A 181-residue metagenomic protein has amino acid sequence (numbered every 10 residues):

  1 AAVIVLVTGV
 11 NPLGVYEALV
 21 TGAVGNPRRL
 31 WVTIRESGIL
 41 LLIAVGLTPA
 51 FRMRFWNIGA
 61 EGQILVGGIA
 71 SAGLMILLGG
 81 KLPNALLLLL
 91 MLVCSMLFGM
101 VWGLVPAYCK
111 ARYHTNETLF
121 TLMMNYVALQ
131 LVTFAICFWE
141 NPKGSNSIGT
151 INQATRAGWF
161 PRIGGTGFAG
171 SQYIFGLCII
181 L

Functional and structural regions predicted by a protein language model:
A2-A23, W139-I151: Interfacial/capping segments of alpha-helical transmembrane domains
V3-T8, A18, A23-L78, L92 (+1 more regions): Single transmembrane alpha-helix segments in multi-pass membrane proteins
T21-R35, G59, A85-L90, F160-G176: Interfacial loop-to-helix junctions that mark the boundaries of transmembrane helices in multi-pass membrane
P27, E117, T121-L181: Transmembrane helix-bundle core of multi-pass membrane transporters and related energy-transducing complexes
G38-L40, V66, K81, P142-S145 (+1 more regions): Short, intrinsically disordered/low-complexity patches at protein termini and at juxtamembrane boundaries
K81, A85, K110-A111, C137-N146: A cytosolic-side transmembrane-helix exit/cap motif
N84-L92, T118, L122: Internal alpha-helical transmembrane segments of multi-pass membrane proteins
